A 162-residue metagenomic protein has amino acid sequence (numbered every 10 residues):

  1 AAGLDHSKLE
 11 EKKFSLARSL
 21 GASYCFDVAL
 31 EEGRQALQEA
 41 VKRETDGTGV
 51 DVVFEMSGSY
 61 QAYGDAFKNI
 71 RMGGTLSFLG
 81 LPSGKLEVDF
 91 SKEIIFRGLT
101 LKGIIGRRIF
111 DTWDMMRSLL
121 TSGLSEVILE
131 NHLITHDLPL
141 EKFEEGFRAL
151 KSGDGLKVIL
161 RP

Functional and structural regions predicted by a protein language model:
A1-Y63: Adenosine-nucleotide cofactor-binding segment
A2-H6, L81, G106: Cofactor-binding loop segments of dinucleotide-utilizing enzymes, especially the Rossmann-like FAD- and NAD(P)+-binding
S15, G64-K68, K92: Alpha-helical segments flanking ligand/cofactor-binding loops in enzyme cores
G58, G80-L81: Short glycine-/small-residue-rich Rossmann-like dinucleotide-binding loops
G64-K68, F110, D114-P162: C-terminal hydrophobic helical "lid"/dimerization subdomain of Rossmann-like NAD(P)H-dependent oxidoreductases
I70-M72: Helix-to-beta-strand junctions that scaffold the AdoMet/dcAdoMet cofactor pocket in Class I SAM-dependent enzymes
T75-S77, D89-N131: Rossmann-fold dehydrogenase core element
